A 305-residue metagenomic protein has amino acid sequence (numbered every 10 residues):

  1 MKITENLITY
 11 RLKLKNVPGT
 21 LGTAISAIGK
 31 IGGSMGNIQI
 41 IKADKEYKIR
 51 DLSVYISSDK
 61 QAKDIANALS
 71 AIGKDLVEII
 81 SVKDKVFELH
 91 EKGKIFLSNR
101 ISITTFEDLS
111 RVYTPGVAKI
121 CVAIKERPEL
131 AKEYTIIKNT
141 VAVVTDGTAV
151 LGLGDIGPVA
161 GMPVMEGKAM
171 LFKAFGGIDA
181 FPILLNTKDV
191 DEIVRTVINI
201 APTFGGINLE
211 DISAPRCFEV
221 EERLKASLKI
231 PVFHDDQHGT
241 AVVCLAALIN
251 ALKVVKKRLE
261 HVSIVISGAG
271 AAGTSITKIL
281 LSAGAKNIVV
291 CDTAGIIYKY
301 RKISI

Functional and structural regions predicted by a protein language model:
M1-L89: A conserved regulatory-domain signal marking ACT and ACT-like small-molecule sensing domains and adjacent regulatory
I40-A43, V82-D84, D146-T148, I156 (+4 more regions): Short, ordered loop/turn segments at secondary-structure junctions
I79-S81, P182, N208-D211, V232-D235 (+2 more regions): General beta-strand structural signal in soluble alpha/beta enzymes
S81-C121, E126-P182, A269-A271, I276 (+1 more regions): ATP-dependent carboxylate/acyl-activation modules
P128-E133, A174, I178-F204, E210: An N-terminal-biased, well-structured beta-alpha scaffold segment characteristic of Rossmann-like dinucleotide-binding
V144-T145, G152-L153, M162-P163, V190-G239: Phosphate/diphosphate ligand-binding glycine-rich loop within oxidoreductases
L151, P158-G176, L228, H234 (+1 more regions): Glycine-rich phosphate/diphosphate-binding loop of Rossmann-like nucleotide-binding domains
